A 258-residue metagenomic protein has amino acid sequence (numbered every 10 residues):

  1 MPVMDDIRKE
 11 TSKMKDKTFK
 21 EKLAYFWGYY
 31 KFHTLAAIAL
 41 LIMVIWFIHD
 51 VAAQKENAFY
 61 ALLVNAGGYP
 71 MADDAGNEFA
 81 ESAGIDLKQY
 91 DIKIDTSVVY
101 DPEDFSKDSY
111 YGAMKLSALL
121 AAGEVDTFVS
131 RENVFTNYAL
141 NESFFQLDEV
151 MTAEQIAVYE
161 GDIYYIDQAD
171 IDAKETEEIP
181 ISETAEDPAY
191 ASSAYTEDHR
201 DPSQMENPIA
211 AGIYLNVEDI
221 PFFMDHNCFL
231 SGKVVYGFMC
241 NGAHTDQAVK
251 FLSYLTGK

Functional and structural regions predicted by a protein language model:
M1-M4: N-terminal targeting leaders characterized by basic, low-complexity, disordered sequences that direct proteins
R8-K20: Short, membrane-interfacial amphipathic segments enriched in basic
E21-Y29: Aromatic- and glycine-rich beta-strand/loop motifs that create alpha-glucan
Y29-V51: Hydrophobic membrane-insertion alpha-helices, especially the h-region of bacterial N-terminal signal peptides
Q54-E132: Early extracytoplasmic/lumenal segment of secretory-pathway proteins
F105, S109-S203: Extracytoplasmic "Venus flytrap"/periplasmic binding protein-like
N227-H244: A bilobed periplasmic-binding-protein/Venus flytrap-type ligand-binding module shared by bacterial periplasmic
A243-Y254: Short amphipathic alpha-helical coupling segments at ligand-binding clamshell hinges and other catalytic/signaling
